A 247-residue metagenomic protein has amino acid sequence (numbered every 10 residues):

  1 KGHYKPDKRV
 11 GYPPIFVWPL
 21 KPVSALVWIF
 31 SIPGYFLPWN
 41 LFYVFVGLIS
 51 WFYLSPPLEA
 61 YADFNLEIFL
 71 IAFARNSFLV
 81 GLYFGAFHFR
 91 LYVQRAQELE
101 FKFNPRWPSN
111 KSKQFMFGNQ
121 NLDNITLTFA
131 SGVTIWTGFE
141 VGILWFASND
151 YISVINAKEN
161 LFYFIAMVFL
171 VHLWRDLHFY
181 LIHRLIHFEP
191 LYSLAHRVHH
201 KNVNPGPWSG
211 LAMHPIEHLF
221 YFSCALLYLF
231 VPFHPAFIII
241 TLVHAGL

Functional and structural regions predicted by a protein language model:
K1-L181, N202-S223: Non-catalytic, topology-defining segments of multipass membrane proteins
R184-H200: Membrane-interface helix/loop boundary segments of multi-pass membrane proteins
H199-N202, H244: Short, small-residue-rich loop/turn micro-motifs
W208-L247: Hydrophobic transmembrane alpha-helices
